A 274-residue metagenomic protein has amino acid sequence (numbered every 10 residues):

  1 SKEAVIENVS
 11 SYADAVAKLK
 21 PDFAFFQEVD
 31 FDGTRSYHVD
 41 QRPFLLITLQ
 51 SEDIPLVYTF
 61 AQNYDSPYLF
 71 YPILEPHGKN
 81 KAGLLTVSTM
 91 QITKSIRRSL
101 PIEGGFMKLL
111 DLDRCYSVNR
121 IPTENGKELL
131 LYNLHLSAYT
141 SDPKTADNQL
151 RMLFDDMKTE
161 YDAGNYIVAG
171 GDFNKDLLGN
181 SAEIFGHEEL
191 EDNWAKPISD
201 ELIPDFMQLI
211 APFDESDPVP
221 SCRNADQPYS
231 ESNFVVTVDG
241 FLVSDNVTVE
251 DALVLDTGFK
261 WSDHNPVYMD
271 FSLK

Functional and structural regions predicted by a protein language model:
S1-K2, I96-R98, E128-S137: Active-site-proximal beta-strand elements of phosphoester/diester hydrolases
S1-N8, G104-D111, S137-T145: Acidic/histidine-rich helix-loop elements that form or flank divalent-metal/phosphate-binding sites at the catalytic
S1-Y71, E75, K81, K274: N-terminal, active-site-proximal structural segment of metallo-dependent hydrolase catalytic domains
Y12-H38, V87, N119, E128-L134 (+3 more regions): Active-site beta-strand/loop signature of hydrolases that rely on acidic residues for catalysis
D32-R35, S66-F70, G83, S95 (+4 more regions): Short catalytic/ligand-binding loop motif for oxyanion handling, primarily in non-cytosolic enzymes, centered on
I47-S51, G78-S95, P122, N233-T248 (+1 more regions): Conserved beta strand-loop-helix elements of the APE1-like EEP
D65-L129: A well-ordered secondary-structure block
M157-V168, K175-K274: Metal-dependent phosphoester-hydrolase catalytic domains
